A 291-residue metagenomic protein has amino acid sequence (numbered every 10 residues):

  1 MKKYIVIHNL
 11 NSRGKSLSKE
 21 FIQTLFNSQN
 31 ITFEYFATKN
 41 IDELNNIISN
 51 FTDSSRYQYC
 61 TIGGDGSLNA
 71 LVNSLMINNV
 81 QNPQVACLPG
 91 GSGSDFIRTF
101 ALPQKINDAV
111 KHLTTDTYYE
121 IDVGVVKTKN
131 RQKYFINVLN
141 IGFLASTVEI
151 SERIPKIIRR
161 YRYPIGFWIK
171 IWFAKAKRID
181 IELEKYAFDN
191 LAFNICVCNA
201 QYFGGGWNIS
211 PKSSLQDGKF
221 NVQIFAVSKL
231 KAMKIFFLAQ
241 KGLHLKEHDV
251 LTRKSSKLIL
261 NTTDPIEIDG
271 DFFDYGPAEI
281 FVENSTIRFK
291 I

Functional and structural regions predicted by a protein language model:
M1-I62, N69, N73, D108: ATP/NTP phosphate-donor binding region
I5-I7, I77-F193: Catalytic core of DAGKc-family lipid kinases
I7, L88, C198, Q223-F225: Short hydrophobic segments within beta-strands
N140, L144, C196-I209: Glycine-rich phosphate/pyrophosphate-binding beta-alpha loops
L144-T147, D189-L191, F203-G206, L230-M233: Short acidic/glycine-rich loop or secondary-structure boundary segments that cap or lie
P155-R162, G205, P211-K231: Gly/Ser/Thr-rich active-site loops/lids in small-molecule metabolic enzymes that frequently grip phosphoryl groups
K175-K177, L191-F193, Q216-F220, K254-S256: A generic structural signal for short beta-strands and their flanking turns/coil linkers
S214, I224-I291: ATP/nucleoside-binding phosphotransfer catalytic cores, i.e., glycine-rich phosphate-binding loops
